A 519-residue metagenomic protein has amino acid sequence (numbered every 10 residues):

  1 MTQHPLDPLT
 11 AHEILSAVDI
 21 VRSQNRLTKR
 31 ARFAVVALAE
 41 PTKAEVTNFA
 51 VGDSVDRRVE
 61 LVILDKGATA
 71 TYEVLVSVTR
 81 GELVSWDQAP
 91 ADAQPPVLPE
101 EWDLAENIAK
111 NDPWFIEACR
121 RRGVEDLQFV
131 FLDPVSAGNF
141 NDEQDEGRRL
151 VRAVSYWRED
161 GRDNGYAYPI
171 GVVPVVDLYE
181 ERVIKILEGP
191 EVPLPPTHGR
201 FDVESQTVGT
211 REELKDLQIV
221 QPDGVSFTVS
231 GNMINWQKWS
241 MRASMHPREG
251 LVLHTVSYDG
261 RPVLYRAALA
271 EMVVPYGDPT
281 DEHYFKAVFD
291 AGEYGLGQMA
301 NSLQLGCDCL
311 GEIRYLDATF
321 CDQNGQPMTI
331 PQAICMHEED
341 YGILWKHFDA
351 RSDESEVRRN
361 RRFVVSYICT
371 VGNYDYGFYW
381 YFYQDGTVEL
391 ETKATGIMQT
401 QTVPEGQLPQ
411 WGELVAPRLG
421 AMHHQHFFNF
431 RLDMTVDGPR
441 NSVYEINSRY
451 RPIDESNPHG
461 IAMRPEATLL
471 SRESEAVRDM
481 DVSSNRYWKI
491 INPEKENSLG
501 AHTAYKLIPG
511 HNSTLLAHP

Functional and structural regions predicted by a protein language model:
M1, I14, V78-V84, Q88-V97 (+6 more regions): Extended effector regions of multi-domain proteins
M1-P5, K66-A68: Aliphatic-rich, non-membrane protein domains
P5-V46, L98-N141: Short, non-transmembrane alpha-helical segments in secretory-pathway proteins
T28-V78, D126-L178, Q237-W239, V365: Exposed beta-strand-loop-beta-strand "reactive/processing" segments of non-cytosolic proteins
